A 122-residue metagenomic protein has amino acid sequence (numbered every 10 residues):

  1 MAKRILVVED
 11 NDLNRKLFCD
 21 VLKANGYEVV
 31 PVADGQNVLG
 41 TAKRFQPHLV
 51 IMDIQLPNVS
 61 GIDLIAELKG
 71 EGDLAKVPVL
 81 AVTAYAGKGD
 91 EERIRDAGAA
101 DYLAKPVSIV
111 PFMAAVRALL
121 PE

Functional and structural regions predicted by a protein language model:
E9: Conserved acidic carboxylate
L13, D34-N37, S60-A66, P111: Acidic catalytic/metal-coordinating carboxylates
K16-A24: Charged docking surfaces used in two-component/phosphorelay signaling
G26-D34, T41, L103: Short hydrophobic/Thr-rich beta-strand motif most characteristic of the beta2 strand and flanking loop of CheY-like
F45-I51, L56: Active-site beta3 strand of CheY-like receiver
P57, A75, G87: The feature encodes the CheY-like receiver
V107-V116: C-terminal output helix
